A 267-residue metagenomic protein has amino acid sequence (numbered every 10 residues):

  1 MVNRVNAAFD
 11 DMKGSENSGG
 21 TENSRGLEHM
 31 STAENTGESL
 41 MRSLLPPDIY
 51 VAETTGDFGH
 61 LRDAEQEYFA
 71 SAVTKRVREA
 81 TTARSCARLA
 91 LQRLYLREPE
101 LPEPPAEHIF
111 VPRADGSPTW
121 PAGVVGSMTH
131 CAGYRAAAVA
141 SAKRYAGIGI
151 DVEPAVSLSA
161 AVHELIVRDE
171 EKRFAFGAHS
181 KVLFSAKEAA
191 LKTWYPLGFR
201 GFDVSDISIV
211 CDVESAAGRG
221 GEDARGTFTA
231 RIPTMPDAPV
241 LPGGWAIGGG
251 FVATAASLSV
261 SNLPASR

Functional and structural regions predicted by a protein language model:
V2-D10, G26-R267: Core catalytic alpha/beta fold that binds nucleotide/phospho-ligands
S15-L27: Long, intrinsically disordered low-complexity tandem-repeat segments
